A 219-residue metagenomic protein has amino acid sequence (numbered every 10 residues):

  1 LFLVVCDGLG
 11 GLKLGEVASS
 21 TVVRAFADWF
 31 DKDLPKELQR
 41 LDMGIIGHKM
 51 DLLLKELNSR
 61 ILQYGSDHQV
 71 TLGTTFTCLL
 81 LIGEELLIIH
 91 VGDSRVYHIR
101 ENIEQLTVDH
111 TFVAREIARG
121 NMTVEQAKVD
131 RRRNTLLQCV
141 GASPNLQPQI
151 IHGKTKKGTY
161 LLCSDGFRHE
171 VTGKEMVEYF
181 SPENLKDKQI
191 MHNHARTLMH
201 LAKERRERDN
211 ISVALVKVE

Functional and structural regions predicted by a protein language model:
L1-E219: PP2C/PPM-type serine/threonine phosphatase catalytic domain
